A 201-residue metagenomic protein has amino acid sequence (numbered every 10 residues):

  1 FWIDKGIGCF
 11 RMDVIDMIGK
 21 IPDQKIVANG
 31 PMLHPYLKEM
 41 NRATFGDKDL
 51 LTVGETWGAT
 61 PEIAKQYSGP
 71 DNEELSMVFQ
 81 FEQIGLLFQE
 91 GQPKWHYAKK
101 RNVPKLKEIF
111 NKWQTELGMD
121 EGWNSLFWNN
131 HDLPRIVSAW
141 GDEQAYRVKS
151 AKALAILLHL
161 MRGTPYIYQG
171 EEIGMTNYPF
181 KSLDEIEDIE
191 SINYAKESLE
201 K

Functional and structural regions predicted by a protein language model:
F1-K201: Active-site and adjacent substrate-binding regions of carbohydrate-active enzymes
